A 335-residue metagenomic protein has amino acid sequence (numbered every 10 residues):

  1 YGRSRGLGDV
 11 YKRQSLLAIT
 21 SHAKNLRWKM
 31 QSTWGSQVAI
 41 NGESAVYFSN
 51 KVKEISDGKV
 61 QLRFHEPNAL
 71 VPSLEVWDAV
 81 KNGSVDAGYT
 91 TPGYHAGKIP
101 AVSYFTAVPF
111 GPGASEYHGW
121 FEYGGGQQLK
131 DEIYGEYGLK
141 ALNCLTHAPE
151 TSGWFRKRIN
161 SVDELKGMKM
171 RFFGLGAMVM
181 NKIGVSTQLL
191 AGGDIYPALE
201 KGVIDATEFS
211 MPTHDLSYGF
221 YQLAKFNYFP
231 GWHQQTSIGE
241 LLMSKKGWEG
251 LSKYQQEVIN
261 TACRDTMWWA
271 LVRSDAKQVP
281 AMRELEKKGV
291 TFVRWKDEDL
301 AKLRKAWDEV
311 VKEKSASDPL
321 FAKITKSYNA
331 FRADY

Functional and structural regions predicted by a protein language model:
Y1-Y11: Single conserved hydrophobic/aromatic residue that forms the stacking wall/gate of nucleotide- or nucleobase-binding
R13, H22-Y117, Q127-Y335: N-terminal secretory/targeting leader peptides
A18-T20: N-terminal signal peptide c-region/cleavage motif recognized by signal peptidases
